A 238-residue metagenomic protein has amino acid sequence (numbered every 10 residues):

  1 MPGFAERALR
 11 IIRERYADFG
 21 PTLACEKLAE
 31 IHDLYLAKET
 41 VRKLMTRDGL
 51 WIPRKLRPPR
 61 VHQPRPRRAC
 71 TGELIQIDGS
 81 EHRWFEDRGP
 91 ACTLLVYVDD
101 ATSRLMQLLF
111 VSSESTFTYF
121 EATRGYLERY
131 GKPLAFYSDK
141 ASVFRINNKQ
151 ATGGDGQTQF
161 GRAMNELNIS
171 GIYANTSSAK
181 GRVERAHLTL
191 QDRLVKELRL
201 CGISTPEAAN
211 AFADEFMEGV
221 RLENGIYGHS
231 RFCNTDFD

Functional and structural regions predicted by a protein language model:
M1-R83, D155, C233-D238: Basic, flexible linker segments flanking DNA-binding modules in nucleic acid-interacting mobile-element proteins
F4-R7, T118, A122, F212: Charged catalytic carboxylate motif
Y16, Q191-D238: Active-site-proximal acidic segments at structured loop/helix or strand boundaries that coordinate catalytic metals
L23, T40, A122, T158-Q159 (+1 more regions): Short Gly/charged-rich anion-binding patches and loops
I31, Y126, G219-E223: Short alpha-helical functional segments enriched in proximate histidine and acidic residues
Y35, A69-L94, D100-A208: RNase H-like DDE/DDD metal-dependent nuclease/strand-transfer catalytic core used by mobile genetic elements
